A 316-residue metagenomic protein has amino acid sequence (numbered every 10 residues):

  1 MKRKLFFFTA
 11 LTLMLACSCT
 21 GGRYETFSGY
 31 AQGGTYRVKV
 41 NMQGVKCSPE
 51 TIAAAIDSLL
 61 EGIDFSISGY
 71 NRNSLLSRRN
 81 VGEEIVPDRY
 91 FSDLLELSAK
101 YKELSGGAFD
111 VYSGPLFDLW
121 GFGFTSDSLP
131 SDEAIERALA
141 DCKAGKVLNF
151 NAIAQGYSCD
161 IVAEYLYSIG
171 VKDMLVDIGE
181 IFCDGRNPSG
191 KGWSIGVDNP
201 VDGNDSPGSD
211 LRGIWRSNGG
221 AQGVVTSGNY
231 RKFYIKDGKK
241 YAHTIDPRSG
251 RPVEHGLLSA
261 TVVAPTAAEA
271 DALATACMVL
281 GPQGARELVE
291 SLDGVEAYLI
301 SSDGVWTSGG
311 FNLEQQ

Functional and structural regions predicted by a protein language model:
K2-F8, C17-Q316: Mature catalytic core of soluble alpha/beta enzymes
